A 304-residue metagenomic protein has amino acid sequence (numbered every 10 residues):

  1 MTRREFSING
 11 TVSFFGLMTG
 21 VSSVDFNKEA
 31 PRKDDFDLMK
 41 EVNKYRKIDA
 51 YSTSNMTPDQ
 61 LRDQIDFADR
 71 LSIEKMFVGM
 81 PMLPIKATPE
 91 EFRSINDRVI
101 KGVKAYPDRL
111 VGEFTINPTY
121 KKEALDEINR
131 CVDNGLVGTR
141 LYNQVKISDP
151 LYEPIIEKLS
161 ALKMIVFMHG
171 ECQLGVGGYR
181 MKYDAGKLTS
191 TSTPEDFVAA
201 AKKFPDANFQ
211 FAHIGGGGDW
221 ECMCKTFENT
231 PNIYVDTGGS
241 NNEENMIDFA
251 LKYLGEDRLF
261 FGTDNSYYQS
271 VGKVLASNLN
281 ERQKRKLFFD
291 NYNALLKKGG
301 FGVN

Functional and structural regions predicted by a protein language model:
T2-A50, R62-K75, N129, Y253-R258 (+1 more regions): Mid-to-C-terminal alpha-helical segments outside catalytic/metal-binding sites
A30, L136-G138, Y152-F260: Catalytic pocket-lining loop regions of alpha/beta-barrel enzymes, especially the amidohydrolase/enolase/GH5 lineages
M39-N43, I65-I73, D97-R109, D126-G135 (+4 more regions): Acidic (Asp/Glu)-rich catalytic clusters
K47-T53, Q64-K86, L110-T115, L136-R140: Divalent metal-dependent hydrolysis catalytic cores, especially in the metallo-beta-lactamase
I48-N55, H169, H213: Histidine-centered divalent metal-coordination motifs
N55-T57, L83-K86, P118-K122, I147 (+4 more regions): Active-site environment of divalent metal-dependent phosphoester hydrolases
M82-L83, P89-G177: Active-site gating/metal-coordination segments in enzymes
L83-G102, Y106-P107, Q173-A200, F204 (+2 more regions): Ligand-binding grooves and catalytic loops that recognize ribose/phosphate and carbohydrate rings, and esterified lipid
